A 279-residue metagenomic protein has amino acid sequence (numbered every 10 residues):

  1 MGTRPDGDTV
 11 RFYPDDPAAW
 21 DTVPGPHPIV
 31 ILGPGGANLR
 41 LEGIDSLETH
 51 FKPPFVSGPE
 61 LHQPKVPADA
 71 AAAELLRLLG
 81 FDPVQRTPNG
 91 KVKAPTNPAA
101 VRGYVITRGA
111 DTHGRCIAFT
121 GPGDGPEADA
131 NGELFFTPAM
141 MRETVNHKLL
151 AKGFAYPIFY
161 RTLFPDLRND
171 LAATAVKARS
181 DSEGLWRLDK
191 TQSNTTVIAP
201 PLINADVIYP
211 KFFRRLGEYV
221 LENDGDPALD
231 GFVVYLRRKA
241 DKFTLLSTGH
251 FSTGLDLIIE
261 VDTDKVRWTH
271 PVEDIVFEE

Functional and structural regions predicted by a protein language model:
M1-E279: Small beta-barrel nucleic-acid-binding modules, primarily SNase/OB-fold domains and secondarily Tudor-like barrels
